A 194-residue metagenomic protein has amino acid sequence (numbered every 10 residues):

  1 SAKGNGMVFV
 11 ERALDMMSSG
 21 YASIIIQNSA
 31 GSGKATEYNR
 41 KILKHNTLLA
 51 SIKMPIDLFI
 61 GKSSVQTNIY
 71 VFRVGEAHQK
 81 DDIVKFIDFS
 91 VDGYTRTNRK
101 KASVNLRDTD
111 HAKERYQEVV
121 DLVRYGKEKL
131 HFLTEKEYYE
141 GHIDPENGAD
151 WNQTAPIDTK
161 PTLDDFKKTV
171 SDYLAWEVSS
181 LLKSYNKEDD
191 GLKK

Functional and structural regions predicted by a protein language model:
S1-K194: A conserved structural/catalytic subdomain of Rossmann-like adenosyl-cofactor enzymes
